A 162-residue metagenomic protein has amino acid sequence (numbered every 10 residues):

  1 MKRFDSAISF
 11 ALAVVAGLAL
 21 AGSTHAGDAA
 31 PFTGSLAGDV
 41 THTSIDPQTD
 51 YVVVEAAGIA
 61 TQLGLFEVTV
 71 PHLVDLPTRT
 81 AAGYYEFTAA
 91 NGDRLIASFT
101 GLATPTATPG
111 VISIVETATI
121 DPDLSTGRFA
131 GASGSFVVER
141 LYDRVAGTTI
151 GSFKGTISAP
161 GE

Functional and structural regions predicted by a protein language model:
M1-D5: Positively charged n-region of N-terminal signal peptides that target proteins for export
S9-A19: Bacterial N-terminal signal peptides
G22: An acidic-aromatic pocket/loop used at catalytic or ligand-binding sites
H25-E162: Beta-strand-enriched cores of mature, soluble protein domains
